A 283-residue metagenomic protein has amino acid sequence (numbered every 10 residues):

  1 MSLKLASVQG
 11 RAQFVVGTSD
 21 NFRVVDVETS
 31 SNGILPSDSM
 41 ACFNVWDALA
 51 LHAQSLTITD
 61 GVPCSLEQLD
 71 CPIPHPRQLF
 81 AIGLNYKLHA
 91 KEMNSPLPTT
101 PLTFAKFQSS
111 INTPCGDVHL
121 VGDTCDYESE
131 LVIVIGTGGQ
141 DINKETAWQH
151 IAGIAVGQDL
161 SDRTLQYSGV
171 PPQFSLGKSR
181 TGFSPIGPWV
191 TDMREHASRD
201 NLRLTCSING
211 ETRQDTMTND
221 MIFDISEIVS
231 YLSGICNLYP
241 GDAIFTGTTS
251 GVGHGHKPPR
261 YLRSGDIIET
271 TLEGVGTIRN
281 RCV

Functional and structural regions predicted by a protein language model:
M1-P101, E269: N-terminal non-catalytic cap/leader segment that marks the start of a structured domain
Q9-A12, V62-P72, H89, S95 (+1 more regions): Catalytic-pocket segment enriched in acidic/His residues
N85-K87, Q108-I111, C125, G136-D141 (+2 more regions): Short acidic/polar capping segments at secondary-structure boundaries
S95-P114, Y127, R263-E273: Structural signature of FAD isoalloxazine-binding scaffolds in flavoprotein oxidoreductases
L102-H119, G139-Q140, G182-T191, T249-H254: Short catalytic-site patches enriched in acidic/histidine residues that coordinate or position cofactors/metals
T113-V134: A structural-propensity feature for long, helix-poor, extended segments
Q140-I154: N-terminal accessory regions of nucleic-acid-interacting proteins
